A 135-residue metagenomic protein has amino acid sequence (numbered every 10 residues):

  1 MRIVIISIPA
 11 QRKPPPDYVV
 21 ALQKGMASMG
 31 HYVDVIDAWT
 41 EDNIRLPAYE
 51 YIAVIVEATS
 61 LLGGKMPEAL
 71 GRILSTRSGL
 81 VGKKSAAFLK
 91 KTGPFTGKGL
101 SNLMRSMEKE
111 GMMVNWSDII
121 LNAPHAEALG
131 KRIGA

Functional and structural regions predicted by a protein language model:
R2-A10, P14-A135: FMN-binding flavodoxin-like domain, especially the glycine-rich phosphate-binding loop
